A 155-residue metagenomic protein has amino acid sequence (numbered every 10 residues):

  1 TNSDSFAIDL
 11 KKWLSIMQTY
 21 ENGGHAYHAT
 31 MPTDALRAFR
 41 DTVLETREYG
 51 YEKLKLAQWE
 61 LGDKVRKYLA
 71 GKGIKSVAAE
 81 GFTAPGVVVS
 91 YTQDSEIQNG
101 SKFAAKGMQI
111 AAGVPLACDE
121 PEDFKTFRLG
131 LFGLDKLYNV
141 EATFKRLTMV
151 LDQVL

Functional and structural regions predicted by a protein language model:
T1-K67, G71, D135: Active-site C-terminal subdomain of aminotransferase-like
R47, L151-L155: Short, hydrophobic alpha-helical segments
A70, I74-A142: Conserved C-terminal alpha-helix-loop-beta "cap" of PLP-dependent enzymes that closes/shapes the active-site mouth
T143-L151: Short amphipathic C-terminal alpha-helix that caps PH/PH-like domains
